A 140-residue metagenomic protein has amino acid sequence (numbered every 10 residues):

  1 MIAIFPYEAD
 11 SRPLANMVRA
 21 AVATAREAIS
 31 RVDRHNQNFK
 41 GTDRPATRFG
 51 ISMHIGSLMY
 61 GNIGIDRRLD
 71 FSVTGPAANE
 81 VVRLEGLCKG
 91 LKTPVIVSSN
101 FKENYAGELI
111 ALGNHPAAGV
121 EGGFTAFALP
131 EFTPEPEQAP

Functional and structural regions predicted by a protein language model:
M1, H54, L58-M59: Conserved sequence/active-site signature of Rossmann-fold short-chain dehydrogenase/reductase
M1-A9: Conserved helix-loop-beta segment at the catalytic/binding core of cyclic-nucleotide signaling proteins
A9-I51, I55, P76-C88: Alpha-helical scaffold within the catalytic cores of cyclic-nucleotide enzymes
L58, L87-P140: Cytosolic regulatory/linker segments at or just downstream of nucleotide-handling modules in signal-transduction
N62-I65: Cytochrome P450 core scaffold surrounding the K-helix E-X-X-R motif and the conserved "meander" helix-loop region
V73: Glycine- and other small-residue-rich loops at beta-strand/loop junctions that grip anionic moieties
